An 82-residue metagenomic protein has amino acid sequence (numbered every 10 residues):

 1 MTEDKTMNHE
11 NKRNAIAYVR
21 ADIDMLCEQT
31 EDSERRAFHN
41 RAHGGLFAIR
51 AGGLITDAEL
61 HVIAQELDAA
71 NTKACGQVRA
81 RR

Functional and structural regions predicted by a protein language model:
T2-R82: Acidic, Ser/Pro/Thr-rich low-complexity regulatory regions and the short amphipathic helical interaction modules they
